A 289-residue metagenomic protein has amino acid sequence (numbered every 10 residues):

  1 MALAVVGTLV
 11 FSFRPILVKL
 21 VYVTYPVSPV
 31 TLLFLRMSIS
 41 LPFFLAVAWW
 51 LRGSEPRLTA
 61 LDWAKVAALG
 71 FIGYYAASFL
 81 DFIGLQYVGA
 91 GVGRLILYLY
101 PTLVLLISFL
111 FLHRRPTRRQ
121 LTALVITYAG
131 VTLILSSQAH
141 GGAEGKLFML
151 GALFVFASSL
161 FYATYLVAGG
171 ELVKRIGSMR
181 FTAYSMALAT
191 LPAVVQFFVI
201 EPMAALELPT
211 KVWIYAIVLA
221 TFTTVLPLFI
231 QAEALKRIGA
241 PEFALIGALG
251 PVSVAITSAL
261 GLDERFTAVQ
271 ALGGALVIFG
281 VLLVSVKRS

Functional and structural regions predicted by a protein language model:
M1-F34, F71, E144-E171, L191-V195: Glycine-/small-residue-enriched transmembrane alpha-helix faces in small-molecule transporters and effluxers
M1-G7, L35, E55-L80, L150-S158 (+2 more regions): Loop-to-transmembrane-helix transition segments
V10, P15, L45, W49-L97 (+2 more regions): Specific transmembrane alpha-helical segments of multi-pass solute transporters/efflux pumps, especially DMT/EamA
S12, I16, G70-Y75, F79 (+7 more regions): Hydrophobic/small/kink-forming positions within alpha-helical transmembrane segments of polytopic membrane proteins
I16-V27, I83-Q86, L135-F148, F197-K211 (+2 more regions): Membrane-interface helix termini and inter-helical loops of multi-pass transporters
V21, L32, R36, G84 (+7 more regions): Hydrophobic/aromatic residues within transmembrane alpha-helices of multi-pass small-molecule transporters
L32-L35, Y74, S78, V92-L99 (+2 more regions): Helix-helix packing/entry segments at the starts of transmembrane helices
F44, I107, P116-Q138, A193 (+3 more regions): Hydrophobic transmembrane alpha-helices of multi-pass small-molecule transport proteins
